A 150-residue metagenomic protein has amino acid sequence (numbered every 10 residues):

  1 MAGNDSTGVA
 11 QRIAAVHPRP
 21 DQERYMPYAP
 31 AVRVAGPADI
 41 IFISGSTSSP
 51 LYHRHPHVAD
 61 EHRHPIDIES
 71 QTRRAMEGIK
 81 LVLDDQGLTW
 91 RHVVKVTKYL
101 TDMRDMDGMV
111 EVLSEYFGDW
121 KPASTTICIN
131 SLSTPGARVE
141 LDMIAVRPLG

Functional and structural regions predicted by a protein language model:
M1-V94, L100-G150: N-terminal presequence-like segments and the immediate start of the first folded domain
